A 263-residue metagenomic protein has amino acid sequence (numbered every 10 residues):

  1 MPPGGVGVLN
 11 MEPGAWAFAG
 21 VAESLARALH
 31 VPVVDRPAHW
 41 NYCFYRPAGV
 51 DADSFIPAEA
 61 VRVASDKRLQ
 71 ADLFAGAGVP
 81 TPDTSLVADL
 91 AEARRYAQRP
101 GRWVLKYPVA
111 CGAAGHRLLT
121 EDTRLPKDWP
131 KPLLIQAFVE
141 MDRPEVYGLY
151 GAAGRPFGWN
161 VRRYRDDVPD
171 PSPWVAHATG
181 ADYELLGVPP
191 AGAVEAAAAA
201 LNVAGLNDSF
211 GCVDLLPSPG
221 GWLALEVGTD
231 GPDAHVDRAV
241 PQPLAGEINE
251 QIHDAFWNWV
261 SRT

Functional and structural regions predicted by a protein language model:
P2-R95: Conserved N-proximal alpha/beta basic substrate-recognition cap immediately N-terminal to, or forming the N-lobe
R62, A110-C111, E140-M141, P156 (+3 more regions): Short, solvent-exposed loop/turn segments at secondary-structure junctions
Q70-A71, K106, E226-D230: Active-site ExK catalytic segment of metal-dependent nucleases
F74, A97-A114, K131-D142, V161 (+1 more regions): ATP-grasp fold ATP-binding core
G78-P80, V203-S209: Short secondary-structure junctions
L86, G151-A152, P217: Generic beta-strand structural signal
H116-A204, L223: Phosphate-binding site of ATP-dependent enzymes
L206-D208, P217-T263: C-terminal active-site "lid" helix and adjoining low-complexity regulatory extension at the edge of ATP-using catalytic
